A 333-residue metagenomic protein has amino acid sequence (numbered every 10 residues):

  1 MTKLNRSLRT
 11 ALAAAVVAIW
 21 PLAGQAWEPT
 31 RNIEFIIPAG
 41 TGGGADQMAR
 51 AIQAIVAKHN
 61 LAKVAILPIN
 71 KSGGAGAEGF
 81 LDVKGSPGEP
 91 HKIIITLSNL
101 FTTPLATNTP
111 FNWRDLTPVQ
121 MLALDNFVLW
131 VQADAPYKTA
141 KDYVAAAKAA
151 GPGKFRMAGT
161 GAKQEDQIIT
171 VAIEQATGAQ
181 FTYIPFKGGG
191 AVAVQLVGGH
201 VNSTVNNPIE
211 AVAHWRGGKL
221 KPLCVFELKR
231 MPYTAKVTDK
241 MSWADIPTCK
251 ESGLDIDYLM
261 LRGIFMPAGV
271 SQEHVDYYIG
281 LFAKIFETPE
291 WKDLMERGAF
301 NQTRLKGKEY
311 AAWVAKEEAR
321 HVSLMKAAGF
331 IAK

Functional and structural regions predicted by a protein language model:
T2-L12: Bacterial N-terminal signal peptides that target proteins for export
A13-A14, G24: Cleavable N-terminal signal peptides
I19-A23: N-terminal signal peptide c-region/cleavage motif recognized by signal peptidases
A26-D115, K154, Q175-N207, H214 (+2 more regions): N-terminal (or domain-start) structured segment
P29, K58-H59, K63, D82-K92 (+3 more regions): Hinge/capping helix and adjacent helix->loop/strand transition within the periplasmic-binding protein
T30-N32, A179, Q272-K333: An extracytoplasmic/periplasmic, membrane-proximal ligand-sensing/linker region
D46-R50, A54, Q167, V171 (+2 more regions): Short, surface-exposed alpha-helical segments at coil->helix boundaries
L124, K138, V212-E287, K316-A319: C-terminal lobe and pocket-closing loops of periplasmic/extracytoplasmic Venus-flytrap solute-binding proteins
